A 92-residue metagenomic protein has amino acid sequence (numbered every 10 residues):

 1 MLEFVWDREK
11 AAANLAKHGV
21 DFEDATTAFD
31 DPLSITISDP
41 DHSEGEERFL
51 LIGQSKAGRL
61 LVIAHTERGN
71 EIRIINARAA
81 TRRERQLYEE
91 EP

Functional and structural regions predicted by a protein language model:
M1-P92: Ribonuclease/tRNase effector modules and their secretory precursors
